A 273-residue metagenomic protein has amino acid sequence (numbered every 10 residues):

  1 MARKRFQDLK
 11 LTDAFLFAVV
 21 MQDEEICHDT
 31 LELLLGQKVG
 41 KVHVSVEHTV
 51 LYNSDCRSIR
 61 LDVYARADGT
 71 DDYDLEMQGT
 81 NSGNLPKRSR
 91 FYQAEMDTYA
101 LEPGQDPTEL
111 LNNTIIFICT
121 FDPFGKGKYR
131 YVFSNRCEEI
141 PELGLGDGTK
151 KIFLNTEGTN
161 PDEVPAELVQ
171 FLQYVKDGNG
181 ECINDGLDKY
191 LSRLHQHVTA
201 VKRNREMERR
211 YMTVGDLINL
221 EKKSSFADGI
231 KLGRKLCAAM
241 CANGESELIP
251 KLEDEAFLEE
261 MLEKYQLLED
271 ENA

Functional and structural regions predicted by a protein language model:
M1-A273: Elongated, amphipathic alpha-helical interaction scaffolds
